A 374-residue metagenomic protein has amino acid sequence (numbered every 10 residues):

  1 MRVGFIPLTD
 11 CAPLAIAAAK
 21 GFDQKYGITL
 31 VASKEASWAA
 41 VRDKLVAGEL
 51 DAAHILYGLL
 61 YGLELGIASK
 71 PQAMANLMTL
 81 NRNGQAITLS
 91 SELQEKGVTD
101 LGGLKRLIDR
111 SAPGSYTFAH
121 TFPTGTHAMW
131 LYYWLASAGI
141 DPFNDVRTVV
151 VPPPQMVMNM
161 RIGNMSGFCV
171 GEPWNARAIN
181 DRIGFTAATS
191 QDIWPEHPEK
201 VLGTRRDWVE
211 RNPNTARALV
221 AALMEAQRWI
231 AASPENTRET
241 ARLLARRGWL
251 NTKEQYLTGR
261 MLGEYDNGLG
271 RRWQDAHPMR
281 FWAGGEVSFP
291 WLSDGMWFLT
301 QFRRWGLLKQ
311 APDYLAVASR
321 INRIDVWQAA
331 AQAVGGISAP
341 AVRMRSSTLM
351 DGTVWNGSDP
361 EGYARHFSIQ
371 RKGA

Functional and structural regions predicted by a protein language model:
M1-V149, N164-A176, I183-E196, T348-G362: Short, glycine-/small- and polar/acidic-enriched structural segments that line small-molecule recognition paths
K34, W38, L80, T124 (+6 more regions): Solvent-exposed, acidic/flexible segments
L50-D51, V151-T186, R205, R242 (+3 more regions): Ligand-binding pocket segment of bilobal, Venus flytrap-like solute-binding proteins
I87-T88, V201-T204, W208-V209: Short glycine- and hydrophobic/aromatic-rich loop-to-beta-strand nucleating segment in the catalytic cores
N212-N322: Secondary-structure end/capping motifs
M296-A374: Conserved C-terminal helix/tail region of periplasmic/extracytoplasmic solute-binding proteins
